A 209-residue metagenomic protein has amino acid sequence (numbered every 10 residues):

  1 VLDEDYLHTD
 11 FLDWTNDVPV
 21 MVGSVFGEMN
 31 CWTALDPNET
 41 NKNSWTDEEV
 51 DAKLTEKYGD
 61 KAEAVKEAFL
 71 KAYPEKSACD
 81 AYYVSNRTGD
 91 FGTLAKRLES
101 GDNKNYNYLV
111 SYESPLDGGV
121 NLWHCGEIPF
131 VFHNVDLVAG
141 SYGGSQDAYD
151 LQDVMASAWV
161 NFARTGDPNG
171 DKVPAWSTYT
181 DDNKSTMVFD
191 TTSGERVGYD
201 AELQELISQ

Functional and structural regions predicted by a protein language model:
V1-Q146: Substrate-gating cap/lid region and adjacent catalytic-acid/histidine neighborhood within extracellular/lumenal
G89-Q209: Mobile gating loops/cap/lid regions near enzyme active sites that modulate substrate access
